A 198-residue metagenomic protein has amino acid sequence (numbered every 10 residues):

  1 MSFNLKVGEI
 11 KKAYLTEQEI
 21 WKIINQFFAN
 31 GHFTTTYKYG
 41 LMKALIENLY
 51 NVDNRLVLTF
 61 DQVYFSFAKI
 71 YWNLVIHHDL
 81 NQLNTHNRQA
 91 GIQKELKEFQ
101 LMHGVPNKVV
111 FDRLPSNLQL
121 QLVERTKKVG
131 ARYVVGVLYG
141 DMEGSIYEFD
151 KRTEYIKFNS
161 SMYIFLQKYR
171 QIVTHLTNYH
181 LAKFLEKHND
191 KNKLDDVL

Functional and structural regions predicted by a protein language model:
S2-L198: Mixed-charge, low-complexity interaction segments
